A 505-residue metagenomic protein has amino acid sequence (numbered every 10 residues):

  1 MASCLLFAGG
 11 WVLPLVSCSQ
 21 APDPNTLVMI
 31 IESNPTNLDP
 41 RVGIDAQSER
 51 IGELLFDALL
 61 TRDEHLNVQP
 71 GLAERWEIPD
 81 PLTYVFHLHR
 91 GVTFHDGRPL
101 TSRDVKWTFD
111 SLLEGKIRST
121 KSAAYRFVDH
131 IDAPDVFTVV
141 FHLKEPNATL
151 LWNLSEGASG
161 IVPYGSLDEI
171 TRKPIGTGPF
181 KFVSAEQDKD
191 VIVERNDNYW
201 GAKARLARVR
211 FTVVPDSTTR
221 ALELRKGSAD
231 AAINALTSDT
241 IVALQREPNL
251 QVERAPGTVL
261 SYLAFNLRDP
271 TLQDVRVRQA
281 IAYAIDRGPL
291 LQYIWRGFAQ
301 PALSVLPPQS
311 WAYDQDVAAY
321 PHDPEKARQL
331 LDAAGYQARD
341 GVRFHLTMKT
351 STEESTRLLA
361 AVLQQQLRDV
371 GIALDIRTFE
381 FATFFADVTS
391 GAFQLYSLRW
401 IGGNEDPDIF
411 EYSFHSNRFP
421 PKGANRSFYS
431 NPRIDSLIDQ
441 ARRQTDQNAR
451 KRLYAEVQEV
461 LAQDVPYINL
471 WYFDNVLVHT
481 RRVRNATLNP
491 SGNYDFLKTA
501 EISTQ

Functional and structural regions predicted by a protein language model:
Q20, Q187, A334-G402, Q447: Ligand/substrate-recognition segments at binding pockets and active sites
N25-N34, E74, T83-V85, V105-T108 (+7 more regions): Short, well-ordered beta-strand elements
D45-I78, S155-S184, Y199-R205, V242-G257 (+6 more regions): Short, solvent-exposed loop/beta-turn-alpha elements that line the ligand-binding surface or hinge of extracytoplasmic
E74-R118, V140, E223, T271: Aromatic- and charge-enriched surface segment that lines or borders ligand/interaction sites
E77, H87, K121-P163: Surface-exposed binding/hinge segments that line and control ligand-binding clefts or catalytic entry sites
A148-L154, A334-S355, Y396-W400, Q444-R481: Bilobed periplasmic-binding protein-like "clamshell/Venus-flytrap" ligand-binding domains
D168, D197-V242, Q364-Q365, A373-D375: Ligand-site clamp/hinge motif
R195, R246, L272-Q365, S430-R433 (+2 more regions): Append "and occasionally in soluble cytosolic enzymes with long acidic Gly/Pro-rich linkers
